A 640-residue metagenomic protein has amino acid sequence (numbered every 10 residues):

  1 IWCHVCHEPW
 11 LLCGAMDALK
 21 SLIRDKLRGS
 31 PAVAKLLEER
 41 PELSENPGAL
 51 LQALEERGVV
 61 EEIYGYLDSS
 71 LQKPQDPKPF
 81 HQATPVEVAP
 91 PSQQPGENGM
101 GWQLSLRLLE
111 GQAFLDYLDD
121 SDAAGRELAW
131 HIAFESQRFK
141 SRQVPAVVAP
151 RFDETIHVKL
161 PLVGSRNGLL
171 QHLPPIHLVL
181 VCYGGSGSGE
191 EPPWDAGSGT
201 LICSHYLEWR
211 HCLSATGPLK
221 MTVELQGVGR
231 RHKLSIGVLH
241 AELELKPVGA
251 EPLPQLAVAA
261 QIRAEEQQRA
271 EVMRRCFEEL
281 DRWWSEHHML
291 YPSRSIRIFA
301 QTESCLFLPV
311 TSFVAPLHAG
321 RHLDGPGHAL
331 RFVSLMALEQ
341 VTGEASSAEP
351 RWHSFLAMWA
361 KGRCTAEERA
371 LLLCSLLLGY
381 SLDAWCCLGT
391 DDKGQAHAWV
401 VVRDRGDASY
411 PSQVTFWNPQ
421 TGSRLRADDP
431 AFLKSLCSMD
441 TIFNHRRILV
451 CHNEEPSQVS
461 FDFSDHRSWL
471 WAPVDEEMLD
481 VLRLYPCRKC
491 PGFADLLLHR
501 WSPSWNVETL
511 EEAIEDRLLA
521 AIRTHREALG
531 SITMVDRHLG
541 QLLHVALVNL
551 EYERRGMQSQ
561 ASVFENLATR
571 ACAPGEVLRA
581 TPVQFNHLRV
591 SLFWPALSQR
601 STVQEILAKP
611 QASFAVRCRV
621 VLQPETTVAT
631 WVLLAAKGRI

Functional and structural regions predicted by a protein language model:
G14-A129, A133, Q137-F139, H172 (+2 more regions): Acidic, S/T/P/G-rich intrinsically disordered/coiled linkers that flank and lead into C2-type membrane-binding modules
F139-P145: Short Trp-Ser/Thr-centered turn/loop motifs at beta-strand boundaries
P150-G168: Exposed aromatic-hydrophobic patches
P175-A250: C2-type phospholipid-binding modules
F277-T365: Secondary-structure boundary elements
G320, L330, V341-R351, L356 (+9 more regions): Hydrophobic/aromatic-rich core segments of domains that either
A546, G556-I640: Extended, C-terminal alpha-helical/coiled-coil scaffolding tails that mediate protein-protein interactions and assembly
